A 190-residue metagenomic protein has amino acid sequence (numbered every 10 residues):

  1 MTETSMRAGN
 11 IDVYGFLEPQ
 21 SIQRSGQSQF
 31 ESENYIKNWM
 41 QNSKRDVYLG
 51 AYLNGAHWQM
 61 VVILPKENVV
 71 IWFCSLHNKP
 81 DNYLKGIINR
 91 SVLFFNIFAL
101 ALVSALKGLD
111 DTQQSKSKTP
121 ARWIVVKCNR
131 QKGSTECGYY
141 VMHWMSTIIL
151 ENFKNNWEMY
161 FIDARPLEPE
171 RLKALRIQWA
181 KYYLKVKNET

Functional and structural regions predicted by a protein language model:
M1-S5: Predominantly extracellular/luminal regions of secreted and cell-surface proteins, especially disulfide-bonded
R7-T190: Cysteine protease-like catalytic core of ubiquitin/ubiquitin-like
